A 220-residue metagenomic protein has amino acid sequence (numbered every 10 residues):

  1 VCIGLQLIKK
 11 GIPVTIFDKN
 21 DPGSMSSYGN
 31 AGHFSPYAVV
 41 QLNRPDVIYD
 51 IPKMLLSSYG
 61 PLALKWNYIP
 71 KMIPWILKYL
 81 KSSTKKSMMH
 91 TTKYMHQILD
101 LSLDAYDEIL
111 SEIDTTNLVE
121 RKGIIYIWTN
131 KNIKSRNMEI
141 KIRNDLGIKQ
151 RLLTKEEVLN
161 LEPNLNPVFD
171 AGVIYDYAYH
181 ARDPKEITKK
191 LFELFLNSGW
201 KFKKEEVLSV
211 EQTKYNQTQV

Functional and structural regions predicted by a protein language model:
G4, I8-K9, L194: Gly/Ala-rich phosphate-binding loop of Rossmann-like dinucleotide-binding domains, activating on the conserved
I8-G29: Glycine-rich FAD pyrophosphate-binding loop
P13, K149, K201: Residue-level detector of anion-binding/catalytic polar loops
N20-P22, V158, L191: Short beta-to-alpha linker loops that shape the active-site pocket of alpha/beta-hydrolase fold enzymes
G32-K155: Dinucleotide-binding Rossmann-like beta1-alpha1 core, especially the glycine-rich loop that anchors the ADP
K134-L146, L165-V220: Helical element adjacent to the flavin cofactor pocket in flavoenzyme catalytic cores
